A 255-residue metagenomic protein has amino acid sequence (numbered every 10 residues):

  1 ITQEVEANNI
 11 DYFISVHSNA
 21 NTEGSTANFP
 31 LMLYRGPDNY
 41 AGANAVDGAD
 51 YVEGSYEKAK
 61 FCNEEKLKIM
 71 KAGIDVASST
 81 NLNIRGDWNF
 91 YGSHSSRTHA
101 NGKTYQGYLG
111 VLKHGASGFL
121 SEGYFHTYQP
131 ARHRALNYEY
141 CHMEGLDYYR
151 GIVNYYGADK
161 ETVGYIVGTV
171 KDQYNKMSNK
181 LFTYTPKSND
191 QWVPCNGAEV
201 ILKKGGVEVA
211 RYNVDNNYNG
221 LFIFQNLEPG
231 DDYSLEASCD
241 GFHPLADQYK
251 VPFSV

Functional and structural regions predicted by a protein language model:
I1-V52: Catalytic-core regions of hydrolytic enzymes
S15-E23, L33-N39, S78-K160: Active-site-adjacent mobile loop/cap segments within catalytic or ligand-binding domains
G164-D172: A short, amphipathic beta-strand motif
D172-V207: Short, ordered, surface-exposed loop/turn motifs in non-cytosolic proteins
V193, K204-L221: Short, acidic Ser/Thr/Gly-rich low-complexity loop/linker segments typical of extracellular and cell-surface proteins
F224-Q225: Hydrophobic core positions of the immunoglobulin-like beta-sandwich fold
G230-G241: A short, solvent-exposed beta-strand micro-motif common in secreted/extracellular proteins
Q248-V255: Extracellular beta-sheet/turn segments enriched in Thr/Pro/Gly and aliphatic residues
